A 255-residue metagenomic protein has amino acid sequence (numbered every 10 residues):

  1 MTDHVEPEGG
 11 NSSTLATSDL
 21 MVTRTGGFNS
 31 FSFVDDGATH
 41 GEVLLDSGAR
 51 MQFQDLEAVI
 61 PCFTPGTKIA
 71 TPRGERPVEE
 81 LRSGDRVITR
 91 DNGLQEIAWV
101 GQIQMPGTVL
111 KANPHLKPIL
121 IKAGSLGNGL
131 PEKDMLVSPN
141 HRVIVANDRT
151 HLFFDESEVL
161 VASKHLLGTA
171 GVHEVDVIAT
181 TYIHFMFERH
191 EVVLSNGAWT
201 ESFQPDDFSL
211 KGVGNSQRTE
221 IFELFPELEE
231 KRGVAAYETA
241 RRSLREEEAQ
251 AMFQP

Functional and structural regions predicted by a protein language model:
M1-P61: Acidic, glycine-rich low-complexity segments
G26-D36, I60, E75-E79, V109-K111 (+1 more regions): Short linear motifs in intrinsically disordered
A49, I60, L130-F154, E230-F253: A broadly tuned preference for mixed-charge, low-complexity surface segments
M51, R76-V78, T180: A broad, structural micro-motif
D55-A58, E80, W99, H184: Extracellular/lumenal ectodomain signal focusing on beta-strand-rich modules and carbohydrate-recognition contexts
T64-R73, I88-Q217: Long beta-strand-rich cores associated with HINT superfamily self-processing modules
E79-R86: Structural motif
A98, P205-P255: Non-catalytic peripheral regions of nucleotide-handling enzymes
